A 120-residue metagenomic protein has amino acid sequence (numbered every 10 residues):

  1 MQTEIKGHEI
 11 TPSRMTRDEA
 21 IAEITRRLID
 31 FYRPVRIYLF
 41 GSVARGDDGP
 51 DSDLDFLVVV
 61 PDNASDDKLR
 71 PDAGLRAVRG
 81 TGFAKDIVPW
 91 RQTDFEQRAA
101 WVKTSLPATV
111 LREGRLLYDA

Functional and structural regions predicted by a protein language model:
M1-R36, A44-P50, V60-A120: Catalytic core of pol beta-like nucleotidyltransferases
D55-V59: Short beta-strand->loop micro-motif that forms the acidic, two-metal-ion catalytic signature in nucleotide-processing
